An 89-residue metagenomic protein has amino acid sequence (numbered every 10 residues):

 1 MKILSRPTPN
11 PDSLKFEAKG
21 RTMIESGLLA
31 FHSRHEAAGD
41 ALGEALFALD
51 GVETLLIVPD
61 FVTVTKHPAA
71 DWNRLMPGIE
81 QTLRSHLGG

Functional and structural regions predicted by a protein language model:
M1-L14: N-terminal catalytic cores of peptidoglycan-degrading enzymes
L4, A70-R84: Charge-rich, low-aromatic oligomerization/scaffolding segments with amphipathic character
P11-H32: N-terminal presequence-like segments and adjacent domain-start helices
A18-G20, V64-P68: Short beta-strand-to-loop capping motifs
R34-L49: Short amphipathic alpha-helix segments
E36, A69-A70: Short, surface-exposed acidic/glycine-rich loop or hinge patches that mediate macromolecular interfaces
L46-F61: Short acidic amphipathic segments
S85-G89: Conserved short beta-strand edge segments in small beta-sheet-based binding/regulatory domains
